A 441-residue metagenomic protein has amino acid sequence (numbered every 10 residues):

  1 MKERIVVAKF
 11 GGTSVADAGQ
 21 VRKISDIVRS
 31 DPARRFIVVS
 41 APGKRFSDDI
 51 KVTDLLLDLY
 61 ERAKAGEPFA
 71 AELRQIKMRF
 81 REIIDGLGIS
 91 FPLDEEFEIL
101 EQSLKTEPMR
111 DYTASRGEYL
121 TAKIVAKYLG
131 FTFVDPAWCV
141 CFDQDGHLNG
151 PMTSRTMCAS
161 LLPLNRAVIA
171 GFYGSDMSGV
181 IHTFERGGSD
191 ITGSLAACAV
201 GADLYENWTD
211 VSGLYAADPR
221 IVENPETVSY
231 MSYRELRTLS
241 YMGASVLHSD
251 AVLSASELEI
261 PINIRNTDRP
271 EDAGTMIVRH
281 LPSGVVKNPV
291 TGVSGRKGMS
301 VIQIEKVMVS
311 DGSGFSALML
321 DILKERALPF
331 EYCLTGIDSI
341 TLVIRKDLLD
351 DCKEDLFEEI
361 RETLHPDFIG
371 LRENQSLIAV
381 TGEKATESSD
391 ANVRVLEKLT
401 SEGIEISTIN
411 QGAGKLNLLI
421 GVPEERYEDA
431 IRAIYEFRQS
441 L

Functional and structural regions predicted by a protein language model:
M1-H248, V252, R345, G421-P423: Nucleotide/pyrophosphate-binding catalytic subdomain
R4-V6, R34-I37, F131-T132, N165-V168 (+13 more regions): Structural motif
V39-D58, I264-L281, I337, L342: Terminal amphipathic helices with adjacent charged low-complexity linkers/tails
C139-C141, S212-G213, P270, D338 (+1 more regions): Positions that flank functional sites
H248, E259-N266: Acidic/polar loop patches that form or flank catalytic/metal-binding clefts of enzymes that bind anionic ligands
A273-L441: A conserved regulatory-domain signal marking ACT and ACT-like small-molecule sensing domains and adjacent regulatory
